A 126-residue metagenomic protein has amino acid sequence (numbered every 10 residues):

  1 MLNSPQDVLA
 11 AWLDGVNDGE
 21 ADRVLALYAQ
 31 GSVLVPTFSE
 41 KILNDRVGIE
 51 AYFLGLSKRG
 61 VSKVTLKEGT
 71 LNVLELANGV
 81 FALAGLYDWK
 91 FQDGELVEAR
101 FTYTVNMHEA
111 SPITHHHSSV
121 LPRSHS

Functional and structural regions predicted by a protein language model:
M1-N3, D7, L13-E20, V33-P36 (+1 more regions): A beta-strand edge to alpha-helix "cap/lid" segment located at domain peripheries
